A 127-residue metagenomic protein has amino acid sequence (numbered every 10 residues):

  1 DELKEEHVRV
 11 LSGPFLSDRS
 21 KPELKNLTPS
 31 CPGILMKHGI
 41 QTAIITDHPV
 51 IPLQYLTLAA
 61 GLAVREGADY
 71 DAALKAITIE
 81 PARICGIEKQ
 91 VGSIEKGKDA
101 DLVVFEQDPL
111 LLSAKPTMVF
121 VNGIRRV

Functional and structural regions predicted by a protein language model:
K4, R9, G13-F105: His/Asp/Glu-enriched, well-ordered alpha-helical/loop segment that forms or immediately abuts the divalent-metal
E95-V127: C-terminal cap of metal-dependent C-N hydrolases
